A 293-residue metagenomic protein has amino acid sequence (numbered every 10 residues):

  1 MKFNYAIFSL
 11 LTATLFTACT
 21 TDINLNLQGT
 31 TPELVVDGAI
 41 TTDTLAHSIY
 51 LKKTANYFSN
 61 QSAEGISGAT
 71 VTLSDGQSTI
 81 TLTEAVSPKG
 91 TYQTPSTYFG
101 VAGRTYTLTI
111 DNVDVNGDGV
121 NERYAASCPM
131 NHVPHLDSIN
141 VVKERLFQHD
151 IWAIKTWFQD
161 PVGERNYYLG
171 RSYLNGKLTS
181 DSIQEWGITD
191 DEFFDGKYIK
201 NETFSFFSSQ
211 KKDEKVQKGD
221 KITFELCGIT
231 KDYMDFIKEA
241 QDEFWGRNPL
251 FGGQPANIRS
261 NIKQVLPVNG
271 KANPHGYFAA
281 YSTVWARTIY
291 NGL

Functional and structural regions predicted by a protein language model:
K2-S9: Sec-dependent signal peptide recognition, specifically the positively charged N-region followed immediately by
L15-A18: C-terminal motif of bacterial Sec signal peptides marking the signal peptidase cleavage site
T20-L293: A sequence/structural signal for flexible, mid-protein segments enriched in small/helix-disrupting residues
